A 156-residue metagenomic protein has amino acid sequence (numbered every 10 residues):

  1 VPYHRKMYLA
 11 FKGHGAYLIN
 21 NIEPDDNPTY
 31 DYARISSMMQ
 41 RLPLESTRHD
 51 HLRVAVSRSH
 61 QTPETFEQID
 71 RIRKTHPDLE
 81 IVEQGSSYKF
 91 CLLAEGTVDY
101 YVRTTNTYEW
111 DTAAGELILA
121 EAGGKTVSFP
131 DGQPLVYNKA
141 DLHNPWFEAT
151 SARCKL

Functional and structural regions predicted by a protein language model:
V1-F90, L135, K139-L156: Acidic beta-strand-loop-alpha-helix segment within the catalytic core of divalent metal-dependent phosphate-processing
V54, C91-A94, A113-A120: Hydrophobic residues within well-ordered alpha-helices
R58, T105-T107, F129-G132: Short secondary-structure boundary segments
K74, T97-D99, L119: Glycine-enriched alpha-helix->loop->beta-strand junction motifs that scaffold or abut catalytic
F90-L92, P130-D131: Conserved PLP phosphate-binding loop immediately N-terminal to the Schiff-base lysine helix in PLP-dependent enzymes
E95-Y100, G123-K125: Alpha-to-beta junction loops
W110: Acidic donor-binding loop at a coil-to-helix junction in glycosyltransferase catalytic cores that engages
G124-A140: Acidic, metal-binding active-site segment of PIN/NYN-like and related structure-specific nucleases
